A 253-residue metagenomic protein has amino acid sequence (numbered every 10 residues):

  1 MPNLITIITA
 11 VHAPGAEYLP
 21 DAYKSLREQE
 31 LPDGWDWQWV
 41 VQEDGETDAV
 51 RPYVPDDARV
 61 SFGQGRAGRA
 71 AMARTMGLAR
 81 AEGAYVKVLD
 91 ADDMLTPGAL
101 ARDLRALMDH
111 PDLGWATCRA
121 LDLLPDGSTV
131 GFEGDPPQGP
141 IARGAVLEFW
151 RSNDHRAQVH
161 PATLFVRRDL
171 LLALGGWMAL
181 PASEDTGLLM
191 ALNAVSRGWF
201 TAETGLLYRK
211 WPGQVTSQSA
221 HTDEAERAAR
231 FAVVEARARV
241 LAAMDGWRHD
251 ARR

Functional and structural regions predicted by a protein language model:
M1-S25: N-proximal low-complexity "stem/linker" segments adjacent to membrane-targeting elements
Y23-D36: Short, acidic, metal-binding catalytic loop of nucleotide-sugar glycosyltransferases
V40-R51: A conserved acidic beta->alpha catalytic loop
Q64-A81: Glycine-rich, basic loop-to-helix element that forms the pyrophosphate-binding segment of sugar-nucleotide handling
V86: Short aromatic/hydrophobic "clamp" motif used to bind/position activated sugar donors
L100-F132: Conserved donor NDP-sugar-binding/catalytic core segment of glycosyltransferases
A145-V166: A recurrent flexible, glycine/aromatic-enriched loop bordering the glycosyltransferase active site that acts as
P181-L188: Acidic donor-binding loop at a coil-to-helix junction in glycosyltransferase catalytic cores that engages
